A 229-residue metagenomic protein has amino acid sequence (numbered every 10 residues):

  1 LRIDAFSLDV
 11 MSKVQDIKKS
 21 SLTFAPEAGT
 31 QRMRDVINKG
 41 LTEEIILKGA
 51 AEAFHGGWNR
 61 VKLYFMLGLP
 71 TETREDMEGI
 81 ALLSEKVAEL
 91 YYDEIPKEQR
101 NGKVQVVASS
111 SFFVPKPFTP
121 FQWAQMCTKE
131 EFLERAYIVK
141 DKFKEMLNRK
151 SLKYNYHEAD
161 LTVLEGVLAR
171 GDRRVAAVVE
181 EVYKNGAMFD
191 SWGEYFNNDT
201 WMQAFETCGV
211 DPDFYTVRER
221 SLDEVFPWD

Functional and structural regions predicted by a protein language model:
L1-K62, L67-Q105: Conserved SAM/AdoMet-binding glycine-rich loop
R2-I3, L133, E206: A short linear-motif detector with a strong N-terminal bias
D9-V10, Q31-I37, L67-E75, E94-E130 (+2 more regions): Flexible glycine/acidic-rich beta-alpha junction loops that bind and position SAM and/or redox cofactors in anaerobic
E52-N59, V107-F113, C208-R218: Short, compositionally biased low-complexity segments
M77-I80, F132, A136: Generic alpha-helical secondary structure
E134-K144: Two-metal-ion acidic nuclease core segments, chiefly of the RNase H-like superfamily
E145-D229: Radical SAM enzyme core and accessory elements
